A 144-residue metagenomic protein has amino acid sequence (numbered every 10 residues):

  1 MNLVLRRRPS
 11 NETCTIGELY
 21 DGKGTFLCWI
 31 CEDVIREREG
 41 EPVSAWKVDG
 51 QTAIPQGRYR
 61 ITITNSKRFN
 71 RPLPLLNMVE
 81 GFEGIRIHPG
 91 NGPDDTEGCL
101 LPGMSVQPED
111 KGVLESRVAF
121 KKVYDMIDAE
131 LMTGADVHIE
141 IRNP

Functional and structural regions predicted by a protein language model:
M1-V137, R142-P144: Cell wall/extracellular polymer interaction/catalysis modules
